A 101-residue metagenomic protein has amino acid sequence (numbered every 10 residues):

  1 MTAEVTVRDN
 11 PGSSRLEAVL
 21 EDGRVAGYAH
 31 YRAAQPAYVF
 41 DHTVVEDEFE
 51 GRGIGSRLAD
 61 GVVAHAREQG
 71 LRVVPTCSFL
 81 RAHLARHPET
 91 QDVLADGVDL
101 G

Functional and structural regions predicted by a protein language model:
T2-Y38: N-terminal first-folded block
A34, T43, T76: Acidic/polar N-terminal loop/beta-strand segments that form early-domain functional surfaces
P36-A37, L58, L80, R86: Short leucine-rich amphipathic alpha-helices used at interfaces
F40-H42, A59-D60: A short alpha-helix capping/helix-coil boundary motif
T43-E50: A short, internal acetyl-CoA/4′-phosphopantetheine-binding micro-motif in the GNAT/acyltransferase core
G51-A64: Conserved acetyl-CoA-binding loop-helix of GNAT-fold acetyltransferases
H65-L100: C-terminal structural segments of small proteins and small subunits
